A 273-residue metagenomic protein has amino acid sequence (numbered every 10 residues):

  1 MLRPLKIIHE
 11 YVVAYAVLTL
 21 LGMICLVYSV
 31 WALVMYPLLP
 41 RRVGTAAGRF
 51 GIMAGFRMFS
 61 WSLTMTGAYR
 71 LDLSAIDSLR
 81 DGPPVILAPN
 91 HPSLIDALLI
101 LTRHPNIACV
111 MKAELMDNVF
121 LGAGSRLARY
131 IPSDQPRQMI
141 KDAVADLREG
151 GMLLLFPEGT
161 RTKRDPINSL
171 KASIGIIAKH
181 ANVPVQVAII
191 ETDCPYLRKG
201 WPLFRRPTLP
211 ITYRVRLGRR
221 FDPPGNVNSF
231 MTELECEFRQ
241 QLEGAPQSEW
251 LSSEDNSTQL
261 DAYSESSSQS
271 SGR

Functional and structural regions predicted by a protein language model:
R3-D72, A123-G124: A transmembrane-helix-recognition feature enriched in membrane-embedded lipid enzymes and envelope glyco-/phospholipid
P4-I8, R137-R273: Non-catalytic C-terminal accessory region of glycerolipid acyltransferases and related lyso-lipid remodeling enzymes
W31-A54, T66, D81-Q135: Catalytic core of membrane glycerolipid acyltransferases/transacylases, capturing the structured, soluble-facing
L63-T64, S125, D146, A178: A generic structural signal for well-ordered alpha-helical segments
T66-S74, S133-R137, L197-G200: Short gly/ser/thr-rich secondary-structure transition/capping motifs
Y69, Y130, V183: Short glycine/serine/threonine/alanine-rich loop segments
S74, M111-K112, D134, P157 (+1 more regions): Thr-Gly-centered strand-to-loop micro-motif
A75-R80: Glycine-rich helix-loop-beta junction characteristic of Rossmann-like nucleotide cofactor-binding loops
